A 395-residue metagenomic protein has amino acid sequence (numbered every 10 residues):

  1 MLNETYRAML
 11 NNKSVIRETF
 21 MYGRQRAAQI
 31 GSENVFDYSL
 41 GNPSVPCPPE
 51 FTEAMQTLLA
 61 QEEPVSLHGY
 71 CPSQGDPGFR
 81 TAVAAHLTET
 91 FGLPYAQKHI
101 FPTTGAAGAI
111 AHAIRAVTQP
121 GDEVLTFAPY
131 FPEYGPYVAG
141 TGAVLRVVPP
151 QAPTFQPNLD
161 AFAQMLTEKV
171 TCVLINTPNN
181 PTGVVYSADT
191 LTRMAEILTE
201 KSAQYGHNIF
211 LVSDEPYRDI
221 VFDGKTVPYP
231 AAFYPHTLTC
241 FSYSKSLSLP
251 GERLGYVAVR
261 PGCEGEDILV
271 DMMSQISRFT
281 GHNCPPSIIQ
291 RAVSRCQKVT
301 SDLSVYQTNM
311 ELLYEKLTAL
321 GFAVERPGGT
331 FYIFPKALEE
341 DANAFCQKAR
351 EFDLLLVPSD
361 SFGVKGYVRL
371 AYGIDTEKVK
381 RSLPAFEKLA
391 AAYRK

Functional and structural regions predicted by a protein language model:
M1-I16, A27-L59, Q74, G78 (+1 more regions): PLP-dependent class I/II
Q61-E63: N-terminal alpha-helical segment of soluble enzymes
S66-L67: Pre-Walker A segment
